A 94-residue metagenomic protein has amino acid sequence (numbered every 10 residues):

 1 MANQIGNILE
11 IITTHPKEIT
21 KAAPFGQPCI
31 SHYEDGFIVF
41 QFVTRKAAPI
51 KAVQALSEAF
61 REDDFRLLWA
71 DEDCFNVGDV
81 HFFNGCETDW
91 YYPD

Functional and structural regions predicted by a protein language model:
M1-F25: Short, extreme N-terminal segment that most often corresponds to the first beta-strand
T20-D94: Charged interaction segments
